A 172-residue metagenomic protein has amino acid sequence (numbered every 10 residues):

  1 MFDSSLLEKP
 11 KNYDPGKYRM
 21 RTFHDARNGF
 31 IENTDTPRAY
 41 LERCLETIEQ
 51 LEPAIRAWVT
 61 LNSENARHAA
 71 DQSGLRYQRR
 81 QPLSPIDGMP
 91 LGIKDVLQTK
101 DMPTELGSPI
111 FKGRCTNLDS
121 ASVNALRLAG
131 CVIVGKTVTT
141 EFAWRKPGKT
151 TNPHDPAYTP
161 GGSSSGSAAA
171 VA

Functional and structural regions predicted by a protein language model:
M1-R67: An N-terminal boundary/leader segment
A26-F30, S73, S167: Generic hydrophobic alpha-helical segments
T34-D35, Q81-P82, K149: Residue-level recognition of short, well-ordered coil/turn positions that link secondary-structure elements
E64-D71, G130-C131: Long amphipathic alpha-helix in the N-terminal Rossmann-like dinucleotide-binding domain of NAD(P)-dependent
A69, L75, K146: Short, basic phosphate-binding NTP loop
S73-P90: Immediate post-signal peptide segment of exported/extracytoplasmic ligand-binding proteins
I86-A172: Short glycine/serine-rich loop/turn segments
